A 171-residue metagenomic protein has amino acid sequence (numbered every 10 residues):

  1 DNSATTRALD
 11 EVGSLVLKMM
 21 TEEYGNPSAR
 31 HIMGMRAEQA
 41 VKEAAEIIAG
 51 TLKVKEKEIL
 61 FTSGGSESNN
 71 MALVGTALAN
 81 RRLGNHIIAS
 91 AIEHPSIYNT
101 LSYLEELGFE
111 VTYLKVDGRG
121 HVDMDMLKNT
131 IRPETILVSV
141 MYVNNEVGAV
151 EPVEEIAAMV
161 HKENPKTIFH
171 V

Functional and structural regions predicted by a protein language model:
N2-V171: Pyridoxal 5′-phosphate
